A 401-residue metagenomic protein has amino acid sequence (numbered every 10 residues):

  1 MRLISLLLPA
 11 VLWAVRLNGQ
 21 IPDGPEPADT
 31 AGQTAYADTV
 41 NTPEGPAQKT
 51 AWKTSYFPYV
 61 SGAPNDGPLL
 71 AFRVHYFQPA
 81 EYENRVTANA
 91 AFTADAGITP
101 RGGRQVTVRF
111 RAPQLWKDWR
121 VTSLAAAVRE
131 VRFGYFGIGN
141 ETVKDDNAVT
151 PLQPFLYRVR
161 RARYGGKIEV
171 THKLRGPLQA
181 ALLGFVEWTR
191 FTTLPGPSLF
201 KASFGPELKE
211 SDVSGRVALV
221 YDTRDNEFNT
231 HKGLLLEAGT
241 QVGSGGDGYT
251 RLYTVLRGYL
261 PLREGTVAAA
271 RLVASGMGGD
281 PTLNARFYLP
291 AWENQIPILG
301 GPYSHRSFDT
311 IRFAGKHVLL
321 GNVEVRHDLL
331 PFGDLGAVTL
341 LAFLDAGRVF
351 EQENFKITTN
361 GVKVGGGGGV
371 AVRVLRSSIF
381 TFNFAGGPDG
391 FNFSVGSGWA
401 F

Functional and structural regions predicted by a protein language model:
Q20-S123, A127, Q179-L183, F191-S198 (+8 more regions): Outer-membrane beta-barrel initiation region
P58-G62, F72, F92-I98, V121-V131 (+9 more regions): Transmembrane beta-barrel strands of outer-membrane/channel proteins
P58-V60, F72-Y76, V108-A112, G166-H172 (+8 more regions): Residues on the lipid-exposed face of transmembrane beta-strands in outer-membrane beta-barrel proteins
T93-D95, P151-L156, F200-P206, G239-S244 (+3 more regions): Extracellular loop and loop/strand-boundary signature of outer-membrane beta-barrel proteins
G97, R101-G166, A270-A314, F380 (+1 more regions): Outer-membrane beta-barrel translocator/channel fold
V106-A112, L152-W188, N226-L234, G246-G248 (+2 more regions): Outer-membrane beta-barrel transmembrane strands
V128, I138-D145, P197-S203, V255 (+3 more regions): Flexible, surface-exposed loop regions and adjacent strand-edge segments of Gram-negative outer-membrane beta-barrel
L208, G215-L335: C-terminal outer-membrane beta-barrel translocator/porin domains of Gram-negative envelope proteins and their
